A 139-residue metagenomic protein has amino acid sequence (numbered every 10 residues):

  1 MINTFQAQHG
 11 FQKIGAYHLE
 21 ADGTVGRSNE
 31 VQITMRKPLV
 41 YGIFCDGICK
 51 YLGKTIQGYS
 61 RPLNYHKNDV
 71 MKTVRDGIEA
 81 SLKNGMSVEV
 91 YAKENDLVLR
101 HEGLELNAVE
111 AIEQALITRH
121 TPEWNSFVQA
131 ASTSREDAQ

Functional and structural regions predicted by a protein language model:
M1-P38, G42-K50, K54-Q139: Boundary/linker segments flanking structured domains
